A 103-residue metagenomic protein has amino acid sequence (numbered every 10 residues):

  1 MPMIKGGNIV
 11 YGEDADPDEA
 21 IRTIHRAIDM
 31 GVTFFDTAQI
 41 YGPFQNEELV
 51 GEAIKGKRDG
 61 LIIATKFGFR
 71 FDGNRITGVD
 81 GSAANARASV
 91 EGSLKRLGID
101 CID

Functional and structural regions predicted by a protein language model:
M1-I62, F69: N-terminal binding-site loop/beta-alpha segment at the start of enzyme catalytic domains that lines or forms
G7, G73-D103: Glycine/proline-rich, positively charged, aromatic-decorated active-site loop/lid region on the catalytic face
L49-A53, K66, N85-G92: Generic beta-strand or strand-like secondary-structure segments
I62-A64, D103: Outer-envelope exported proteins of Gram-negative bacteria
